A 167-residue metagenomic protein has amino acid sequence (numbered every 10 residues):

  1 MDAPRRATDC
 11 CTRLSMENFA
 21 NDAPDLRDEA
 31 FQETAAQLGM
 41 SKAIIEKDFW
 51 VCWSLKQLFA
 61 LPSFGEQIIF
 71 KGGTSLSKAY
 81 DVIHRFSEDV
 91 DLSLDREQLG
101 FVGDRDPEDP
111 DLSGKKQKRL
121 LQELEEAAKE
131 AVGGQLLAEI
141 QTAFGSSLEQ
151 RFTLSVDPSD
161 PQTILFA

Functional and structural regions predicted by a protein language model:
D2-A167: Compositionally biased terminal segments of proteins
